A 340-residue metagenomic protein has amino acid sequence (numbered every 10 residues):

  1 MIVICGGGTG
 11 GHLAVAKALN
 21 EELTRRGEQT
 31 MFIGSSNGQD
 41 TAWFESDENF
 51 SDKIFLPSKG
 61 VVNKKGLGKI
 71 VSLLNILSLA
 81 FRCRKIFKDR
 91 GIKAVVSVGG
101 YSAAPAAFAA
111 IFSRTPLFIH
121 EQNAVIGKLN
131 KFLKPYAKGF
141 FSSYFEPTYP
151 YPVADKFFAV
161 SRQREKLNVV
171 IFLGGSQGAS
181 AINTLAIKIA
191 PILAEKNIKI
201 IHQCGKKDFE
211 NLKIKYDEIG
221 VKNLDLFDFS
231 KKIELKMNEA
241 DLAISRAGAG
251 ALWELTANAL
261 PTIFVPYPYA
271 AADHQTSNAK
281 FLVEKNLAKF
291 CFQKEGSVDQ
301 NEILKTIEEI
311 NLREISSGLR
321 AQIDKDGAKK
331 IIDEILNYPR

Functional and structural regions predicted by a protein language model:
I4-G7, T24-N75, K206-D208, F292-E295: Conserved nucleotide-sugar phosphate-binding/catalytic loop shared by glycosyltransferases and other
H12-L23: Short amphipathic alpha-helix
Q29, F50-S51, I111-V160: Active-site-proximal region of nucleotide-activated glycan assembly enzymes, centered on histidine/acidic-rich loops
G38-D47, D155, Q163-A243, T276-A279 (+2 more regions): Donor-nucleotide binding loops and adjacent catalytic segments primarily of GT-B fold Leloir glycosyltransferases
K65-A94: An amphipathic, basic-hydrophobic alpha-helix
I92-A94, L235-L252, L260-P261: Acidic donor-binding loop of glycosyltransferase active sites
T306-E309, D324-R340: C-terminal alpha-helical cap of glycosyltransferases
R313-K325: A short, well-ordered alpha-helix in the C-terminal region of glycosyltransferases
